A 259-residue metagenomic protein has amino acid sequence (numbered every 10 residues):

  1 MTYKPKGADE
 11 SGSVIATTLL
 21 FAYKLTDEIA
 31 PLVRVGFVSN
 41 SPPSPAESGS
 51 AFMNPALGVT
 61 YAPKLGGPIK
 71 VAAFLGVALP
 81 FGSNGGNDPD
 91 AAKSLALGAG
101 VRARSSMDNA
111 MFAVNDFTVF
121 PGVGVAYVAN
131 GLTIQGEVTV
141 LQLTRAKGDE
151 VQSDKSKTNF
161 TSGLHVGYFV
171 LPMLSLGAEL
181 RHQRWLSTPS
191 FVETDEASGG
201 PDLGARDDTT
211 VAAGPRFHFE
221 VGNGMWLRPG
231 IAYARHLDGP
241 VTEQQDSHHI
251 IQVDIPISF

Functional and structural regions predicted by a protein language model:
M1, P31-V33, V59, A73-L75 (+6 more regions): Membrane-embedded beta-strand positions of outer-membrane beta-barrel proteins
M1-F21, P31, V38, G82-N84 (+3 more regions): Short glycine/proline- and aromatic-enriched beta-strand/turn motifs that initiate or cap beta-hairpins
M1-G7, I15, V35-S41, P63 (+6 more regions): Transmembrane beta-strands of outer-membrane beta-barrel pores
G7, A146-F259: Outer membrane beta-barrel transmembrane domains
A16-L19, A56-G58, T118-G122, T161-G163 (+2 more regions): Membrane-embedded beta-strand positions in outer-membrane beta-barrel channels/transporters
A22-K24, E28, T60-K64, A78 (+5 more regions): Structural signature of outer-membrane beta-barrel channels/translocons
D27-V33, G66-V71, G131-Q135, P172-L176 (+1 more regions): Repeated loop/turn-to-beta-strand initiation elements of outer-membrane beta-barrel proteins
A46-Q152, S156, G199: Outer-membrane pore/translocation modules
